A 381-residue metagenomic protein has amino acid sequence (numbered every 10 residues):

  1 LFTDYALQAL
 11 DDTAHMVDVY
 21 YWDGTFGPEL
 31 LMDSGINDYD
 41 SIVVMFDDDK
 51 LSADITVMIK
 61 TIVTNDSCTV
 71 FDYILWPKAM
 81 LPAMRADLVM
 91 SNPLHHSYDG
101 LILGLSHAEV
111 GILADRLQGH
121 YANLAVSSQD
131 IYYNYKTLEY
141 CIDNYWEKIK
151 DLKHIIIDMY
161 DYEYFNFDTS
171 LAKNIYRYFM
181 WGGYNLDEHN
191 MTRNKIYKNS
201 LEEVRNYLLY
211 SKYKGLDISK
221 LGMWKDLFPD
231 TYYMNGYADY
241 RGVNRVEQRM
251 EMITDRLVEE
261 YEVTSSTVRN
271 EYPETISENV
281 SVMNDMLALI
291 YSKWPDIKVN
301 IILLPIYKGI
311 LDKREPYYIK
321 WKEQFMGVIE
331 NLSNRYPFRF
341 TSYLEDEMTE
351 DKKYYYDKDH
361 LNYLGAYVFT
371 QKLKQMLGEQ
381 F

Functional and structural regions predicted by a protein language model:
L1, Y21-G24, V44-K50, I74 (+3 more regions): Structural motif
L1-V63: A solvent-exposed beta-alpha-beta segment
F46-D48, D66-Y98: N-terminal secretory targeting modules
I102-L103, H107-R193: Membrane-embedded segments
A172-K293: Secreted/periplasmic serine-hydrolase-like ester/acetyl group-modifying domain
L289-Y317: Active-site segments of SGNH/GDSL-like serine hydrolases that catalyze O-acetyl group transfer/hydrolysis on lipids
K308-S342: Substrate-gating cap/lid alpha-helix
D357-F381: Histidine-centered active-site loop/cap adjacent to the catalytic His in serine esterases/O-acetyl transfer systems
